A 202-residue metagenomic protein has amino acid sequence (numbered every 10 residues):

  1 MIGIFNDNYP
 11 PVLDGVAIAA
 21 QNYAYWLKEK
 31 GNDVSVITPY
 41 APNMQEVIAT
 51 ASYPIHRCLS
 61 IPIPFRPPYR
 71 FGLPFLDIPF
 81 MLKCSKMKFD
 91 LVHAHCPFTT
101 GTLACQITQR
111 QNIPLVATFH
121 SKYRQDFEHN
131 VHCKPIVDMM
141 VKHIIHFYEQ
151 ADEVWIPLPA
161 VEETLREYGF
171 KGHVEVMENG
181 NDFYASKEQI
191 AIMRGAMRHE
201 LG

Functional and structural regions predicted by a protein language model:
M1-L59: N-terminal subdomain of nucleotide-sugar transferases
I2, L91, Q106-F127, Y148 (+1 more regions): Active-site proximal beta-strand in glycosyltransferases
Y40, A160, N179-G180: Carbohydrate-associated surface elements
S60-A94, T100-Q106, R110, D138 (+2 more regions): An amphipathic, basic-hydrophobic alpha-helix
R110, V137-E153, Y168: Membrane-proximal helix-turn-helix segments that form the acceptor-binding/catalytic region of lipid-linked
P114-V116, R124-H146, I192-M193: Nucleotide-sugar donor phosphate/pyrophosphate-binding loop at the beta->alpha transition of glycosyltransferases
E178-K187: Short beta-strand->alpha-helix junction loop in the catalytic core of nucleotide-activated group-transfer enzymes
K187-G202: A short helix/loop element that forms part of the nucleotide-sugar donor recognition site in Leloir-type
